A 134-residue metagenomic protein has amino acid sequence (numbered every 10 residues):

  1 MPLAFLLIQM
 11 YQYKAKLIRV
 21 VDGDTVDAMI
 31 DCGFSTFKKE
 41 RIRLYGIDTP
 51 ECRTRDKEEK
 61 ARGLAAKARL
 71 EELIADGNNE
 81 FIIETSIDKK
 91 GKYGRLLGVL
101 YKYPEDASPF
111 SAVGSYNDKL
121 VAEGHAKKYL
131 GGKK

Functional and structural regions predicted by a protein language model:
P2-K134: Small beta-barrel nucleic-acid-binding modules, primarily SNase/OB-fold domains and secondarily Tudor-like barrels
